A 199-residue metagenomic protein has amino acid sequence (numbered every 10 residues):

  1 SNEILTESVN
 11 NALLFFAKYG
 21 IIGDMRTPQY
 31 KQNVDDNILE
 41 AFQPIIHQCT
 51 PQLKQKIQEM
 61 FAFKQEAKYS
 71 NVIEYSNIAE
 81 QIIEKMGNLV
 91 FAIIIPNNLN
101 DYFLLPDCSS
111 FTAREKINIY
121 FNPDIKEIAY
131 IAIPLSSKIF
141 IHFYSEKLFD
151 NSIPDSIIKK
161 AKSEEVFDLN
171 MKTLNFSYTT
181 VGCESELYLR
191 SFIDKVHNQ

Functional and structural regions predicted by a protein language model:
S1-Q199: Alpha-helical structural context detector biased toward long hydrophobic helices
